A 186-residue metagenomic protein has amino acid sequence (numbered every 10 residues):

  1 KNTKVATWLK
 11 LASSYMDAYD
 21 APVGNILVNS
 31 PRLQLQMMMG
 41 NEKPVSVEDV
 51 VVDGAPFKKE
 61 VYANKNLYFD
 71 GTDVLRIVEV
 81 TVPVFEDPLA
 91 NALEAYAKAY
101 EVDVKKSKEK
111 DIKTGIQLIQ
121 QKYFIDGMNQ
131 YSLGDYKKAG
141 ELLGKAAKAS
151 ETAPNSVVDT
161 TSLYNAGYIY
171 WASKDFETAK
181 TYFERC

Functional and structural regions predicted by a protein language model:
K1, K122-K148, A172: Alpha-helical segment of the N-proximal tetratricopeptide repeat
K1-K10, A18, P22: Conserved, well-structured beta-alpha core segment at the onset of a catalytic domain
M16-G134, S150-T160: Short coil/linker segments at helix-helix boundaries
Q130, L142, L163-Y170, Y182: TPR/Sel1-like alpha-solenoid repeat signature
